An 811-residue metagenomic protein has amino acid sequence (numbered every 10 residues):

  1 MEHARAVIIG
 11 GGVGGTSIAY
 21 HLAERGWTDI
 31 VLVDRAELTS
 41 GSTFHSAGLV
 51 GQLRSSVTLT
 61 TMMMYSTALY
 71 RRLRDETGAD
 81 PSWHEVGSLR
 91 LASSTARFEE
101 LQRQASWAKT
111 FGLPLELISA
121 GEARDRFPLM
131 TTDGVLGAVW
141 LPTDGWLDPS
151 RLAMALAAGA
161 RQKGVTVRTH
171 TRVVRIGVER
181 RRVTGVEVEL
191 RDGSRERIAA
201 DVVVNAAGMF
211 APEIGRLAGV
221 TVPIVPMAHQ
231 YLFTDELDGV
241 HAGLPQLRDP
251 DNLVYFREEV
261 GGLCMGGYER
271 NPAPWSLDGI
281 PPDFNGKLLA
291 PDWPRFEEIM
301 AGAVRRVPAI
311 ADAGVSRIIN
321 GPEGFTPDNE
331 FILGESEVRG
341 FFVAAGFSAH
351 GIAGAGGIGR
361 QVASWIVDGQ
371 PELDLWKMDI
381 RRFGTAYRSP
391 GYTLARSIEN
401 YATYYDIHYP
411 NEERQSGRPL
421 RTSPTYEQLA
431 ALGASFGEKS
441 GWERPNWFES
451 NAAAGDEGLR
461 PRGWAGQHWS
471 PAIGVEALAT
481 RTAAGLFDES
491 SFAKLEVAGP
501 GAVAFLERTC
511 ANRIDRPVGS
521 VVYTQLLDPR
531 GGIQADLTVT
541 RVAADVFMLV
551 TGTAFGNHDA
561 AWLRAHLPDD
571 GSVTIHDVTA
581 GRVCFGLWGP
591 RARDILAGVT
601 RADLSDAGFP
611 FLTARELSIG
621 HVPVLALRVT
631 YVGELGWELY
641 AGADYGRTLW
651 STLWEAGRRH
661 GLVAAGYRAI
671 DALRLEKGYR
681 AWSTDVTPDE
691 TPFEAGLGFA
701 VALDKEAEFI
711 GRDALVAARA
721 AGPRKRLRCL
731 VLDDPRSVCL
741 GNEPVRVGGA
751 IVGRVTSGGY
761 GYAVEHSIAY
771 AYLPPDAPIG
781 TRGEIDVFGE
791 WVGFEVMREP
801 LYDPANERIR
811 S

Functional and structural regions predicted by a protein language model:
M1-G14, V31: Beta1/beta-strand and adjacent pyrophosphate-binding region of the FAD-binding site in flavoprotein oxidoreductases
S17, I176-P291, E298-R306, R388-E413 (+3 more regions): Flavin-dependent oxidoreductases
A23-F44: Glycine-rich FAD pyrophosphate-binding loop
A47-Q52, S88-R90, M209, A218-A242 (+6 more regions): Central beta-strand plus flanking loop segment that forms part of the substrate or channel wall within the catalytic
G48-R126, D251-F256, G261-G262, D283 (+4 more regions): Dinucleotide-binding Rossmann-like beta1-alpha1 core, especially the glycine-rich loop that anchors the ADP
L69-R72, H84, S93-K163, R168-T169 (+5 more regions): Flavin (FAD/FMN) cofactor-binding and adjacent substrate-gating region of FAD-dependent oxidoreductase domains
D251, V260, P282, G286-R421: C-terminal catalytic lobe of FAD-dependent flavoproteins
L373, I380-S811: Glycine/proline-enriched, intrinsically flexible loops and inter-domain linkers
